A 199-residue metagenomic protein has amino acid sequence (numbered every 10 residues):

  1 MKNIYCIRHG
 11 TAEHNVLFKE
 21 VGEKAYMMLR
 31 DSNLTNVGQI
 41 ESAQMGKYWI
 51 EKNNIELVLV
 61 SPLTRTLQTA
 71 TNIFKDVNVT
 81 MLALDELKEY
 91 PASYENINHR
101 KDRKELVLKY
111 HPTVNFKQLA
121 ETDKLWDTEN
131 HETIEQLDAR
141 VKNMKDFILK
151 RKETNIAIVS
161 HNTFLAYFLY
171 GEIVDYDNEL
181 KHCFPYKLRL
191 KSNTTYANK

Functional and structural regions predicted by a protein language model:
K2, I7-A83: Active-site-proximal alpha-helix that buttresses catalytic centers in soluble enzyme cores
I4, T154-N162: Generic beta-sheet signal
A12, F164-L165: Short active-site segment of divalent metal-dependent hydrolases/proteases that encodes the spacing between
E13-L17, V21-N33, V77-A139: Phosphate-handling substructures
E51-N54, I148-T154: Glycine-rich phosphate-binding loop signature in dinucleotide/nucleotide-binding domains
K52-E86, V107-E121, R189-K199: Conserved histidine-centered catalytic loops in small-molecule metabolism enzymes
L137-R151: A short, acidic, amphipathic alpha-helical segment used as a generic capping/interface helix at domain edges
E172-N198: Domain-level recognition of soluble alpha/beta enzyme cores, biased toward histidine phosphatases/phosphomutases
